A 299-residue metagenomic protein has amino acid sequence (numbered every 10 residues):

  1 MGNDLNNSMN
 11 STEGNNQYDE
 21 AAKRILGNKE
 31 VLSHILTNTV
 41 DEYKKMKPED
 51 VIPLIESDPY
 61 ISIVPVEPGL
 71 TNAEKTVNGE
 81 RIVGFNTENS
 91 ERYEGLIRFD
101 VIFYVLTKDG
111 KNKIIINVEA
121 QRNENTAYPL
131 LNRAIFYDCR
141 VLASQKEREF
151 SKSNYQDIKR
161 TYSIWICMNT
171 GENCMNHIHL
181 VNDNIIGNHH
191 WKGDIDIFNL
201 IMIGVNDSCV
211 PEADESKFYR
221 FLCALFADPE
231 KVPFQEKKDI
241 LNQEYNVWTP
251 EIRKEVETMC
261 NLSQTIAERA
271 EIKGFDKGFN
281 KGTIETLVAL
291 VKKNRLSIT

Functional and structural regions predicted by a protein language model:
M1-T299: Elongated, amphipathic alpha-helical interaction scaffolds
